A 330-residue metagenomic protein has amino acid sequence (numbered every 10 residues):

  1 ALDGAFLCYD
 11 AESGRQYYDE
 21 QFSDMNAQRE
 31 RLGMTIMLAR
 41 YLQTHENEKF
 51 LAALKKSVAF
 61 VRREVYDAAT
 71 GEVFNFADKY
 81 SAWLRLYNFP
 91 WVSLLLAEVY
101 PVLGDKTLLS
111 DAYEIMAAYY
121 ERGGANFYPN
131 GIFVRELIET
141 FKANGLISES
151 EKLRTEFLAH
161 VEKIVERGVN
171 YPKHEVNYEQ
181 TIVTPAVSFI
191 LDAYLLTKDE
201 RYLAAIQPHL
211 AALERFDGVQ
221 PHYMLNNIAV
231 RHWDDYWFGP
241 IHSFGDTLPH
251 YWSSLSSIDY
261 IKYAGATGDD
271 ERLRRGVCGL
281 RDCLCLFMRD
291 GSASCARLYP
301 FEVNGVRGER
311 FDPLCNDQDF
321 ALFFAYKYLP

Functional and structural regions predicted by a protein language model:
A1-R62: An acidic-aromatic substrate-binding cleft motif
L2-S23, T70-P90, I132-I147, Y171-D192 (+2 more regions): Carbohydrate-binding/catalytic loop surfaces
F22, E30-E48, P90-D105, E121 (+6 more regions): Well-ordered alpha-helical scaffold segments within catalytic/enzyme domains
H45-E64, L103-R122, L146-G168, K198-F216 (+1 more regions): Extended, well-ordered alpha-helical scaffold segments
E48-Y87, G218-M224: Helix-terminus loop motifs that line ligand-binding clefts
A125-N126: Solvent-exposed loop/turn segments connecting transmembrane beta-strands in outer-membrane beta-barrel proteins
A159, K163, F189-P330: Terminal, non-catalytic domain-edge segments
V169-P172, A264: Short amphipathic alpha-helical interaction patches enriched in hydrophobic/aromatic residues with interspersed Lys/Arg
